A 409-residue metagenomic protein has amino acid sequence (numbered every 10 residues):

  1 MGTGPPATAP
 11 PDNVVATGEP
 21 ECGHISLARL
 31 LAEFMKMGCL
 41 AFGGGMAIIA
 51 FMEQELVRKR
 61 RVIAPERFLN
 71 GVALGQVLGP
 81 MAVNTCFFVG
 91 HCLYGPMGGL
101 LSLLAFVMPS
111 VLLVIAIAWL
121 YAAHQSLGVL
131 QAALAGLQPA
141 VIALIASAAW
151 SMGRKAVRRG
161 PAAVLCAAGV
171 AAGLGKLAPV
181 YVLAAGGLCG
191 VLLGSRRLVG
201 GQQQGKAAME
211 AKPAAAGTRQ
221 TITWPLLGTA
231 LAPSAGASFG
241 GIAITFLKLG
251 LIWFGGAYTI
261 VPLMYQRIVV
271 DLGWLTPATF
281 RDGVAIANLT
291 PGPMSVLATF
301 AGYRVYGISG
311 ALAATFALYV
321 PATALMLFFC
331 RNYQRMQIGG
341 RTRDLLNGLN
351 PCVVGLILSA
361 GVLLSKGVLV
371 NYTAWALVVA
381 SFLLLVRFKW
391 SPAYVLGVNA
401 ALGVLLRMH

Functional and structural regions predicted by a protein language model:
M1-T290, M294-H409: Multi-pass membrane proteins that catalyze or facilitate reactions on polyprenyl-/lipid-phosphate substrates and their
